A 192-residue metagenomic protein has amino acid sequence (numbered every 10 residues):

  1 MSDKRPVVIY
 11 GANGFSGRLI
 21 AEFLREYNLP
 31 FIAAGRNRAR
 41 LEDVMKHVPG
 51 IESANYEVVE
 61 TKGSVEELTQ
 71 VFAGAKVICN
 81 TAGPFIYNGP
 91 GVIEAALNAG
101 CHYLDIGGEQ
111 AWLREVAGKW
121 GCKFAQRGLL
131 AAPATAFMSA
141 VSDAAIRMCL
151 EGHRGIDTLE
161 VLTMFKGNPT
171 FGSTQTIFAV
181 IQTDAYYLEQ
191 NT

Functional and structural regions predicted by a protein language model:
R5-Y27: N-terminal Rossmann NAD(P)H-binding glycine-rich loop of SDR-like oxidoreductase domains
Y10, F15, E151-T192: Active-site-lining helix/loop region of Rossmann-like oxidoreductase modules
N13, R36-R38: Residues in the short beta-alpha loop(s) of Rossmann-like NAD(P)-binding domains
P30, R40-E115: NAD(P)H-binding glycine-rich loop region in Rossmannoid oxidoreductase-like domains and their noncatalytic homologs
A33: Short beta-strand "acidic-cap" motif of Rossmann-like dinucleotide-binding folds
V48-A54, F124-R127, R154: Short helix-capping segments at alpha-helix termini
G107-L130: Rossmann-fold NAD(P)-binding glycine/threonine-rich loop
R127-K166: Adenosine-phosphate binding glycine-rich loop
